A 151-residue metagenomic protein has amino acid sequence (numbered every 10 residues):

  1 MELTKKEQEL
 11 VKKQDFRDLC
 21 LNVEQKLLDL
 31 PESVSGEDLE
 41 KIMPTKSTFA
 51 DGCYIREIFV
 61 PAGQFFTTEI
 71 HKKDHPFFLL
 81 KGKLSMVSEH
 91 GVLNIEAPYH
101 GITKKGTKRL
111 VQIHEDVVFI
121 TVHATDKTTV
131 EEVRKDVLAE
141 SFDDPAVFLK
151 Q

Functional and structural regions predicted by a protein language model:
M1-Y54, V147-Q151: A short, N-terminal "cap"/entry segment at the start of jelly-roll beta-barrel domains of the cupin/DSBH fold
Y54-H71: Conserved short histidine dyad/triad with adjacent acidic residue
F66-H71, S88, V111-Q112: Short histidine-centered beta-strand/loop micro-motifs that create catalytic or ligand/metal-coordination sites
H71-H90: Glycine- and acidic-residue-biased ligand/ion/polar-headgroup-sensing regions
P76, K83, K108, D116-V118: Structural motif
S88-R109: Short acidic-glycine-tyrosine-enriched beta hairpin
H114-Q151: Double-stranded beta-helix
